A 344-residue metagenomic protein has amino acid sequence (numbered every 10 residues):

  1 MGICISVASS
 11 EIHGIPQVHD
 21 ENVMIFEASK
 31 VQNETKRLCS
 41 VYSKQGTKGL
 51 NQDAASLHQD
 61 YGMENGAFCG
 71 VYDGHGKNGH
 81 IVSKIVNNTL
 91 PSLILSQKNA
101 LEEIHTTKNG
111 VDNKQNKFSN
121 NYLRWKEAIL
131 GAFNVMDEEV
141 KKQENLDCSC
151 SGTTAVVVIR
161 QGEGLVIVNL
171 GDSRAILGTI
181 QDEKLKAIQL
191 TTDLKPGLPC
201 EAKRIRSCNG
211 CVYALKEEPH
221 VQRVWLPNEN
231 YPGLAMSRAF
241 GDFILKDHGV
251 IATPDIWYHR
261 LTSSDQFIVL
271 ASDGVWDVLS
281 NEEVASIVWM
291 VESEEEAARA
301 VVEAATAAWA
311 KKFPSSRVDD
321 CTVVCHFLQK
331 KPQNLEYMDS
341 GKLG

Functional and structural regions predicted by a protein language model:
M1-G344: PP2C/PPM-type serine/threonine phosphatase catalytic core, specifically the conserved beta-strand-loop-alpha-helix
